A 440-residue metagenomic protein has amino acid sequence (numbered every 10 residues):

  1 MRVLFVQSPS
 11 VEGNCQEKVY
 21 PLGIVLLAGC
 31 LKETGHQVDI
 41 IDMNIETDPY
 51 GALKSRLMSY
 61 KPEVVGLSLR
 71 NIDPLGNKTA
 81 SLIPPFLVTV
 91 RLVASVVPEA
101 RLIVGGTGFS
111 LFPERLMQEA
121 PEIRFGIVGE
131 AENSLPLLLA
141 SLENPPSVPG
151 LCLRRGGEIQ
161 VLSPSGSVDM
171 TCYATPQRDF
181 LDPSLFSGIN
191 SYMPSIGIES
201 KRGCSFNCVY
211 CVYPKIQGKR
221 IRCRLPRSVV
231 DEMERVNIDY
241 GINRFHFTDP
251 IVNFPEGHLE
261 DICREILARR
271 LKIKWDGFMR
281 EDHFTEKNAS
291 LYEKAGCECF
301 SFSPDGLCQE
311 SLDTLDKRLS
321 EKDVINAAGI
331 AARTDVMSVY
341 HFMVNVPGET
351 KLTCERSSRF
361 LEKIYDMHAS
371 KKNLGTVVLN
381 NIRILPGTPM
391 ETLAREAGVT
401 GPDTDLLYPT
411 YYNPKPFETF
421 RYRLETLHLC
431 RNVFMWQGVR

Functional and structural regions predicted by a protein language model:
V3, V38, L102, V148-P149 (+5 more regions): Hydrophobic/aromatic residues located in beta-strands of well-ordered beta-sheets within soluble catalytic
L4, P9-E12, N44, V148 (+1 more regions): N-terminal [4Fe-4S]-dependent radical SAM core
L4-E12, C152, L352-R440: C-terminal accessory regions of radical SAM enzymes
Q7, I41-N44, K215, F342-V344 (+1 more regions): Residue-level recognition of beta-strand->loop/alpha-helix junctions
E12-I24: Glycine- and acidic-residue-enriched helix-capping/strand-helix junction motifs
E17, C30, T34, D39-G166 (+1 more regions): Glycine-rich beta-alpha loop elements in corrinoid/cobalamin-binding modules across cobalamin-dependent enzymes
P113-A120, N288, G348-K363: Catalytic cores of alpha/beta
T175-S338, V344-V346, R359: Radical SAM [4Fe-4S] cluster-binding motif and immediate context
